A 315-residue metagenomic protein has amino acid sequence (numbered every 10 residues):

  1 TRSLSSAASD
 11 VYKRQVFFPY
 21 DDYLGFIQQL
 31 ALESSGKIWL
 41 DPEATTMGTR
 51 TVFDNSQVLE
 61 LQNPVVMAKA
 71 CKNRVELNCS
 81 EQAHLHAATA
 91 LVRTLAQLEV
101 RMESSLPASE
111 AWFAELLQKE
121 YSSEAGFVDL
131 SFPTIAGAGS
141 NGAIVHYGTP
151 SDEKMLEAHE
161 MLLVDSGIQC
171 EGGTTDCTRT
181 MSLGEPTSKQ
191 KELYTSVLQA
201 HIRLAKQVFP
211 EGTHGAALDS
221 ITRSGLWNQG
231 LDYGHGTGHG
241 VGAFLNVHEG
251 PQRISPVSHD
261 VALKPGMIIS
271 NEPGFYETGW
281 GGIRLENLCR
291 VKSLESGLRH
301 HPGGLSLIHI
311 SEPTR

Functional and structural regions predicted by a protein language model:
T1-A8, Y12, I308-T314: Single conserved hydrophobic/aromatic residue that forms the stacking wall/gate of nucleotide- or nucleobase-binding
S6-D10, R50-V52, A70-K72, H146-P150 (+3 more regions): Short acidic, glycine/serine/threonine-rich loops at helix termini
K13-F26: Short acidic-hydrophobic, aromatic-tinged amphipathic segments that line or gate anion-handling sites
Y23-F127, G139-A143, M181-T195, Q199-P210: Flexible, acidic/His-enriched mid-domain "rim/lid" segments that flank
S80, A136, H159-V164, V197 (+4 more regions): Buried hydrophobic positions in well-ordered alpha/beta secondary-structure cores of metabolic enzymes
D129-A143, G236-P251: Short, basic/aromatic beta-hairpin or loop at an interaction surface
N141-G172, E249-S296: Acidic/histidine-enriched ion/cofactor-binding microenvironments in catalytic or ligand-binding pockets
H201, H301-L307, S311, R315: Glycine- and charge-enriched low-complexity intrinsically disordered segments
